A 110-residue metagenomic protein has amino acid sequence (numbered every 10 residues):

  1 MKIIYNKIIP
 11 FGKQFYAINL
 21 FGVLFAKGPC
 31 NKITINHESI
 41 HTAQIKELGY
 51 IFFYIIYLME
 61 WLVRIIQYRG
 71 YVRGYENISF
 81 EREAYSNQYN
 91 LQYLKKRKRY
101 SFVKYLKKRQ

Functional and structural regions predicted by a protein language model:
K2-Q14, G49-Q110: Metalloprotease/metallohydrolase-associated module, dominated by Zn2+-dependent proteases
Q14-N36, I45: Short pre-active-site segment immediately N-terminal to the catalytic Zn-binding motif
I33-E38, N90-Q92: Membrane-interface extramembranous regions at the lipid-water interface
